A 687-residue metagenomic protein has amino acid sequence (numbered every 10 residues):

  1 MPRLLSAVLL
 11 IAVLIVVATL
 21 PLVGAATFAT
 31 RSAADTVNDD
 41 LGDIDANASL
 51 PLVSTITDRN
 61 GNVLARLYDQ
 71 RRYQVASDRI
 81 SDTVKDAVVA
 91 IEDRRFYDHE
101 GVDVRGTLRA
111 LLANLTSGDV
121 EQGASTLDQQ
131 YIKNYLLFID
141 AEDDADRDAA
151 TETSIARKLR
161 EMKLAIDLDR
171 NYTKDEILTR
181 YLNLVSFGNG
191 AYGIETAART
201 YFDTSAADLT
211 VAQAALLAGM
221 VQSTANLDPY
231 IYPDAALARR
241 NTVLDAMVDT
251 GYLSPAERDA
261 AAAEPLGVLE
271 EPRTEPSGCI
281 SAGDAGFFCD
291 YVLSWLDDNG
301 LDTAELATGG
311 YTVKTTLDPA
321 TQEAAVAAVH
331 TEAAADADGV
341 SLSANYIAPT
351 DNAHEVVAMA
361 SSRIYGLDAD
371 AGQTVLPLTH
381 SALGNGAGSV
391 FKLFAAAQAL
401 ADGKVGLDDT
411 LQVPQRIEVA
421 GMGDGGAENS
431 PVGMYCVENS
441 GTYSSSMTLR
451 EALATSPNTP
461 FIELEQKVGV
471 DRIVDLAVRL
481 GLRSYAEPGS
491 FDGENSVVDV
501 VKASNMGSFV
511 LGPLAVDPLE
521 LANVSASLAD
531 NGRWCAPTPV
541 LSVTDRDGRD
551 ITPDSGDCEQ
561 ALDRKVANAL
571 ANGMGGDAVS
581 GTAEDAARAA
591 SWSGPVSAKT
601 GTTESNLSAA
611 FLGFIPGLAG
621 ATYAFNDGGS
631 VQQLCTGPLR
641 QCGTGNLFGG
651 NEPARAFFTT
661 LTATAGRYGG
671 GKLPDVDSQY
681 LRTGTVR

Functional and structural regions predicted by a protein language model:
M1-T55: N-terminal type II signal-anchor transmembrane helix that functions as the membrane-insertion/stop-transfer segment
L50-Y252, I364, A454-S456, E465-G469 (+1 more regions): Peptidoglycan glycan-strand catalytic modules in the bacterial/periplasmic cell-wall system
G61, V88, Y131, I177 (+14 more regions): Residue-level preference for non-acidic, small/hydrophobic
N62-Y73, T196, T200, A225-P229 (+11 more regions): Short pre-catalytic segments that frame enzyme active sites
G101-D119, Q129, D259-I280, L317-A320 (+2 more regions): Acidic helix-start/capping segments at beta-turn-to-alpha-helix junctions
Q130-A141, N183-G190, A207, V211-S223 (+13 more regions): Glycine-rich, acidic and aromatic/proline-enriched surface loops and short helix-turn segments that act as binding
S254-K314, E323, A327-V329, G339-V340 (+1 more regions): Non-catalytic structural connector segments
T315-A337, Y346, M359-S361, L367-G386 (+3 more regions): A penicillin-recognizing enzyme superfamily signal
